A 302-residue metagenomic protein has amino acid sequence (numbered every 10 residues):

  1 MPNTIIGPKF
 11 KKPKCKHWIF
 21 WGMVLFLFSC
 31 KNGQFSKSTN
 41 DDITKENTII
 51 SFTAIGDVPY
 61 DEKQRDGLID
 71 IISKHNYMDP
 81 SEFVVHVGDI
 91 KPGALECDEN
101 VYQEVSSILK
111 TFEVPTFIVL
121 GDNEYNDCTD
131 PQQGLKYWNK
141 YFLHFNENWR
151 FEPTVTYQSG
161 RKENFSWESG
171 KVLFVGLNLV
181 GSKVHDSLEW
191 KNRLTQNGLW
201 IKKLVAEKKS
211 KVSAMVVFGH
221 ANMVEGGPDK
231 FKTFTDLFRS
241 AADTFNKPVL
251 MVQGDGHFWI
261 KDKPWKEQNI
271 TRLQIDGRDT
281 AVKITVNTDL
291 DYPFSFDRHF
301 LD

Functional and structural regions predicted by a protein language model:
M1-T39, A242: Bacterial Sec-dependent N-terminal signal peptides
C30-N100: N-terminal active-site segment of His-dependent metallophosphoesterases
T48, A54, Q64-I72, V87 (+4 more regions): Stable alpha-helical elements in mature extracytoplasmic
A54-G56, V84-D89, T116-D122, V217-H220 (+2 more regions): Active-site neighborhood of phospho(di)ester-bond hydrolases with catalytic His/Asp-centered motifs
S73-F83, E168, V175, S187-W265: His/acidic metal-ligating clusters that form di-metal
I90-G93, G181-V184, N222-V224: A short, flexible beta-alpha/helix-coil linker loop
E96-Q196, T244, K261-F294: Extended active-site neighborhood of metal-dependent phosphoesterases/phosphodiesterases
D297-D302: Short, solvent-exposed aromatic-acidic interface loops
